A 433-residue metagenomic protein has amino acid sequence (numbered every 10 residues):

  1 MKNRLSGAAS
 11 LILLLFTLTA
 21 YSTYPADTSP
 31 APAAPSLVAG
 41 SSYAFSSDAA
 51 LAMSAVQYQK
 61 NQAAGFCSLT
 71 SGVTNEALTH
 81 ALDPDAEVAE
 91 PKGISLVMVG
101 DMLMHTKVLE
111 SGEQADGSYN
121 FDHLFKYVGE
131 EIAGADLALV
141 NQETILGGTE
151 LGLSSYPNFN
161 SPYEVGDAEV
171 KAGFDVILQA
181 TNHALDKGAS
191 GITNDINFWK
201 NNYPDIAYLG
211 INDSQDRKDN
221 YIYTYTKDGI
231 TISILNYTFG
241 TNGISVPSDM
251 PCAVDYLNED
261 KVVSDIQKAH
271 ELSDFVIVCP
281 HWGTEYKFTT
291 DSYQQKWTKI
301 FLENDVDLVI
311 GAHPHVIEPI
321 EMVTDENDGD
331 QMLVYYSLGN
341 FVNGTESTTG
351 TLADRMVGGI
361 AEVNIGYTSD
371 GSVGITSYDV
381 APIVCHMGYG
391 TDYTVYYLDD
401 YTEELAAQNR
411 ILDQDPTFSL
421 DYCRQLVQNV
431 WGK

Functional and structural regions predicted by a protein language model:
M1-K2, S347: Disordered, low-complexity tails and leader-like regions
K2-A26: Sec-dependent N-terminal signal peptides of Gram-positive bacterial secreted proteins and lipoproteins
Y24-K433: Acidic, metal/ion-coordinating pockets
